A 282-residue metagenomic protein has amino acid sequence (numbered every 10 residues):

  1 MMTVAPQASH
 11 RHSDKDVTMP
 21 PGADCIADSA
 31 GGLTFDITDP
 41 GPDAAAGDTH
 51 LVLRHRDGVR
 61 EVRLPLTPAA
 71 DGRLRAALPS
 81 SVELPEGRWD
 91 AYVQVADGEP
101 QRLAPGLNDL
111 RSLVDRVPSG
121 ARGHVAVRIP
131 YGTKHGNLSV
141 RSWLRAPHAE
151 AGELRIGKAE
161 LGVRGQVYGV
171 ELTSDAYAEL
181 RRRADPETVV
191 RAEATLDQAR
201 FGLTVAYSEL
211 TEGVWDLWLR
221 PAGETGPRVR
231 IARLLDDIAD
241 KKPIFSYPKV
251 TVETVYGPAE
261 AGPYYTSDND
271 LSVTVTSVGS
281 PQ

Functional and structural regions predicted by a protein language model:
M1-Q282: Basic, ligand-binding patches in group-transfer machinery, especially extracytoplasmic/periplasmic segments
